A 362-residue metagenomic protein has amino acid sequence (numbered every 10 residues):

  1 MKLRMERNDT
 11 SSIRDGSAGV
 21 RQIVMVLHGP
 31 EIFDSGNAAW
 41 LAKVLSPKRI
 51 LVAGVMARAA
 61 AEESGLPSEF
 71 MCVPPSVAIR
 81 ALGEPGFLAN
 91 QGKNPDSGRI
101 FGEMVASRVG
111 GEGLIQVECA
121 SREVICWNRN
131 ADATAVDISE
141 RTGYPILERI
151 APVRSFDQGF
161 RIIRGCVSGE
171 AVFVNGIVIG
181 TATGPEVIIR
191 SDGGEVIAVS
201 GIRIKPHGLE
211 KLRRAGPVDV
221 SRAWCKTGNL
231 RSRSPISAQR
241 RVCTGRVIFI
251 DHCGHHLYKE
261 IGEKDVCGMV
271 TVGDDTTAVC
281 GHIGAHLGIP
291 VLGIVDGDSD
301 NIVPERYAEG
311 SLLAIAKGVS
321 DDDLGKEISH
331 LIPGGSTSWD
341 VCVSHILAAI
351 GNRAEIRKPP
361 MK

Functional and structural regions predicted by a protein language model:
K2-K362: Conserved mixed alpha/beta catalytic, RNA-binding, or beta-rich assembly cores of soluble enzyme, regulatory
